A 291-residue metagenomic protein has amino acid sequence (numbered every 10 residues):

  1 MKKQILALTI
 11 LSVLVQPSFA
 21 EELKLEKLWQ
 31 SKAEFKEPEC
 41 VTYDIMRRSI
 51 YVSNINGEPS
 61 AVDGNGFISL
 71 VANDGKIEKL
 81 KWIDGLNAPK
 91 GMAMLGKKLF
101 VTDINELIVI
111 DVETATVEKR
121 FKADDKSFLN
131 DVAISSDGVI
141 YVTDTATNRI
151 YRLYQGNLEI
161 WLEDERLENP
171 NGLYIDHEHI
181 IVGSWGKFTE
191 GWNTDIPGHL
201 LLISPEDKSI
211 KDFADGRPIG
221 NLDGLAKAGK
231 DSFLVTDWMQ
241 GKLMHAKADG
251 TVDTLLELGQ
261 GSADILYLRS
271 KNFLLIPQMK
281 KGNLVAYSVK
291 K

Functional and structural regions predicted by a protein language model:
A7-L14: Bacterial N-terminal signal peptides
Q16-A20: Sec/Tat signal peptide C-region and signal peptidase I cleavage site
L25, W29, E106-T147: Asp-box/WD-like beta-propeller blade repeats and closely related beta-sheet repeat scaffolds
E26-K32, K76-I83, T116-K122, N157-E163 (+2 more regions): A short beta-strand motif characteristic of beta-propeller blades
E34-R47, E58, D63-N65, I83-K98 (+6 more regions): Beta-rich, blade/repeat-based domains predominating in secreted/periplasmic proteins but also intracellular
I55, I104, T145, W185-F188 (+3 more regions): Short loop/turn segments immediately following the C-termini of beta-strands
S60, G64-S69, E106-I108, R149-R152 (+3 more regions): A short loop-to-beta-strand structural motif that recurs across blades of beta-propeller domains
V71-G75, D111-T116, L153-N157, S204-K208 (+2 more regions): Short loop/turn segments that connect beta-strands within beta-propeller blades
